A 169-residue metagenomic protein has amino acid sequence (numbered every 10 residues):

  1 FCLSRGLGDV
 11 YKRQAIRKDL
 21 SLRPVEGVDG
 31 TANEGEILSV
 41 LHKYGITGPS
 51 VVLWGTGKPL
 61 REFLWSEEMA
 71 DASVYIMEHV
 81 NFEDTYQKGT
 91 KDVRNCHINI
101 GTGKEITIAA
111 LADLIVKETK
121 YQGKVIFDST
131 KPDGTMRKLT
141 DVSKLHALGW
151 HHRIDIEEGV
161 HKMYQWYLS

Functional and structural regions predicted by a protein language model:
F1-Y11: Single conserved hydrophobic/aromatic residue that forms the stacking wall/gate of nucleotide- or nucleobase-binding
D9-S169: C-terminal substrate-binding subdomain of Rossmann-fold SDR/epimerase-dehydratase oxidoreductases
